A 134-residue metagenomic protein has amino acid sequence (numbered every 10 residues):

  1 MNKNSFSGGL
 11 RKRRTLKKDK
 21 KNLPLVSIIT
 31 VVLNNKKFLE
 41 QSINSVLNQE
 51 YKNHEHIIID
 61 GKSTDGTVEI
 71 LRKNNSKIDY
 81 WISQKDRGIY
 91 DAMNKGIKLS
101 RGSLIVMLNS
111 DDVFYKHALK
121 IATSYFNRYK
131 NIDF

Functional and structural regions predicted by a protein language model:
M1-F134: Nucleotide-sugar donor-binding/catalytic module of glycosyltransferases that assemble extracellular/cell-envelope
